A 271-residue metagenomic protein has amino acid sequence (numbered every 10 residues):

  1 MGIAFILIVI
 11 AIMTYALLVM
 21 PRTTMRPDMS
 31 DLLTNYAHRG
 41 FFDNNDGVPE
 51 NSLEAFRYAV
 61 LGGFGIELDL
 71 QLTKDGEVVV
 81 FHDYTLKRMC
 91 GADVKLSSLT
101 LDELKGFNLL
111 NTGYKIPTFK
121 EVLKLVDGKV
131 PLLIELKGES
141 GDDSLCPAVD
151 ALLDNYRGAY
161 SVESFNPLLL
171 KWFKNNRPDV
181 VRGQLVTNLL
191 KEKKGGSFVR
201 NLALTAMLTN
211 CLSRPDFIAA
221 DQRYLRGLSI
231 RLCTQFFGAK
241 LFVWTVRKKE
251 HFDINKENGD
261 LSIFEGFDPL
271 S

Functional and structural regions predicted by a protein language model:
M1-S271: Phosphate-group recognition and catalysis centered on beta-loop-alpha active-site segments
